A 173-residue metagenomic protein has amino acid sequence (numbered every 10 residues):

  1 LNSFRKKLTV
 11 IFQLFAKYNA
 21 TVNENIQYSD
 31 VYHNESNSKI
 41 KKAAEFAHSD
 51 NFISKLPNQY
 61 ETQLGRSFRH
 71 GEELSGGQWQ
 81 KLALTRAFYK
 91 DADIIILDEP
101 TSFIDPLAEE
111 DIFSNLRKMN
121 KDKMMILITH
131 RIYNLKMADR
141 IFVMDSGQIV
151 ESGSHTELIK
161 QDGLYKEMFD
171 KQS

Functional and structural regions predicted by a protein language model:
L1-E45, D111-D122, K160: Conserved post-Walker A segment of ABC ATPase nucleotide-binding domains
D50-Q80: ABC-fold ATPase nucleotide-binding domain signature/coupling loops
N58-Q59, S114, R131, K136-S173: C-terminal portion of ABC ATPase nucleotide-binding domains
H70-G71, Y89-D93, D122: A short, proline-enriched helix->beta-strand linker immediately N-terminal to the Walker B motif in ABC-type P-loop
L82-A87, D91, D111, L127: ABC ATPase nucleotide-binding domain "signature" region
I95-E99: Catalytic Walker B motif of ABC-type/P-loop ATPase nucleotide-binding domains
P106-A108: Helix N-cap at the start of a conserved alpha-helix in ABC-type nucleotide-binding domains
K118-L127, L135: Conserved catalytic loops of ABC-family nucleotide-binding domains
